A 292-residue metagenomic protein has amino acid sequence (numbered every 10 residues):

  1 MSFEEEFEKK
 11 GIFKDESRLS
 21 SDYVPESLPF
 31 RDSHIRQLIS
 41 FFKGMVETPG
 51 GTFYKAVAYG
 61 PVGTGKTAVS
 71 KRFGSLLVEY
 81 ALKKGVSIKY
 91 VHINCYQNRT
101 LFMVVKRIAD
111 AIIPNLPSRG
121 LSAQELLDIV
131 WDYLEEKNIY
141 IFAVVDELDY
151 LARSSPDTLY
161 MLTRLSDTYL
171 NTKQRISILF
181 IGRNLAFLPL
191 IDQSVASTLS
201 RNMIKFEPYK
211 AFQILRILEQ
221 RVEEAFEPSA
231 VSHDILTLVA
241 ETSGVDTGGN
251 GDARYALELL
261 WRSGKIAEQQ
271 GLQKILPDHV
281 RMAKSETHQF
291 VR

Functional and structural regions predicted by a protein language model:
M1-F53, E79: A short, basic N-terminal segment
F3-G11, D15, S20, S70 (+5 more regions): Mid-core helix/loop region of P-loop NTP-binding domains shared across ATPases and GTPases
D22-P25, G60, R99: Short coil/turn segments at helix-helix junctions and helix-capping linkers within large alpha-helical proteins
P49-G74: Walker A/P-loop nucleotide-binding motif
A56, Y80-Y96, N202: Conserved catalytic segments around the Walker B and adjacent sensor/switch elements of P-loop NTPase domains
V222: Conserved phosphate-handling catalytic cores of large alpha/beta enzymes
I266-V291: Conserved C-terminal helix/linker of AAA+ ATPases
